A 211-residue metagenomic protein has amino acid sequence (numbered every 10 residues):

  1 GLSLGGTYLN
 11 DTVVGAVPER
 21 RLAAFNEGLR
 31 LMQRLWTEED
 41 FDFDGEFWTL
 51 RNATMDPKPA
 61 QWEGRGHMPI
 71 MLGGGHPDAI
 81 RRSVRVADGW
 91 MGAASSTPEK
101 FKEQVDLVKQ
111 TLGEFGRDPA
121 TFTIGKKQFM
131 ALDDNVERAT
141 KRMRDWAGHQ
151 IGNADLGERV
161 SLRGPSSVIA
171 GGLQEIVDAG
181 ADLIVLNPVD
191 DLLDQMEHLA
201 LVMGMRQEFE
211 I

Functional and structural regions predicted by a protein language model:
G1-I211: Active-site-adjacent structural elements that line small-molecule/cofactor binding pockets in enzymes
